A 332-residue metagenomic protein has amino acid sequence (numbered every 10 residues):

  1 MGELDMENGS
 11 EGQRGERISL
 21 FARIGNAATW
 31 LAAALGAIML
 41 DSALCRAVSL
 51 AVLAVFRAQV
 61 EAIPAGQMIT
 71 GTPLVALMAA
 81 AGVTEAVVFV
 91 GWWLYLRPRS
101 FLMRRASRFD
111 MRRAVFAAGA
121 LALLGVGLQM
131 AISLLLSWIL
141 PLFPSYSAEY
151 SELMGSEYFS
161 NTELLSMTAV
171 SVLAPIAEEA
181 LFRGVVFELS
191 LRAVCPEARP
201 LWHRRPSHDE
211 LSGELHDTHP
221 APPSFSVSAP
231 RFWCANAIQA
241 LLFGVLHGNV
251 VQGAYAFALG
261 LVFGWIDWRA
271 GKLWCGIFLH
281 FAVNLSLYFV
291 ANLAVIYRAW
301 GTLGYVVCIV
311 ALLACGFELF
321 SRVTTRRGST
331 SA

Functional and structural regions predicted by a protein language model:
M1-R23: Short, Lys/Arg-rich, polar N-terminal cytosolic tail immediately upstream of the first transmembrane signal-anchor
E3-G9, L211, V323-A332: Short, charged juxtamembrane terminal tails flanking transmembrane helices
A37-P98, S147-A148, V306: Alpha-helical transmembrane segments in multi-pass membrane proteins
I38, G82-L94, L123-A131, Y305-T324: Hydrophobic core of alpha-helical transmembrane segments in multi-pass integral membrane proteins
R57-Q67, G71, F101-A177, F187-V227 (+1 more regions): Juxtamembrane helix-loop-helix connectors linking adjacent transmembrane helices in multi-pass membrane enzymes
W233, V251, G271-W274: Residues that define the loop-to-transmembrane-helix transition and helix capping in multi-pass membrane transporters
I238-L242, F278, A282: Hydrophobic residues within alpha-helical transmembrane segments of multi-pass solute transporters/permease subunits
F281-A332: C-terminal membrane module of polytopic membrane proteins
